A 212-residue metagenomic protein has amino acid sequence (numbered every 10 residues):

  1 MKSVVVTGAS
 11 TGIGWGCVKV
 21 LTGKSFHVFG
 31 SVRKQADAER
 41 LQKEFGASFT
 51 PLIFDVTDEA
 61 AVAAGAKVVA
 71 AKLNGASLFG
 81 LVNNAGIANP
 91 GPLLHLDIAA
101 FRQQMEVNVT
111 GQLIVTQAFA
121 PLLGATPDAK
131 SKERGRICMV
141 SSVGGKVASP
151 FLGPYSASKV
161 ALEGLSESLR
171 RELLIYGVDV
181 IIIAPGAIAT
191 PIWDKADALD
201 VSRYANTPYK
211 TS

Functional and structural regions predicted by a protein language model:
S10-T11: Conserved glycine-rich cofactor-binding loop
F54-K67, I98: The beta1-alpha1 cofactor-binding region of Rossmann-like NAD(H)/NADP(H)-dependent oxidoreductases
N84-N89: Conserved NAD(P)H cofactor-binding loop of Rossmann-fold oxidoreductase domains
P92-L93, A100-R102: Substrate-binding pocket helix/loop in short-chain dehydrogenase/reductase
T116, S158-A161: Active-site helix of classical SDR
S142: Residue(s) in the substrate-gating loop at a strand-loop-helix junction that position the organic substrate next
I175-S212: SDR active-site lid
